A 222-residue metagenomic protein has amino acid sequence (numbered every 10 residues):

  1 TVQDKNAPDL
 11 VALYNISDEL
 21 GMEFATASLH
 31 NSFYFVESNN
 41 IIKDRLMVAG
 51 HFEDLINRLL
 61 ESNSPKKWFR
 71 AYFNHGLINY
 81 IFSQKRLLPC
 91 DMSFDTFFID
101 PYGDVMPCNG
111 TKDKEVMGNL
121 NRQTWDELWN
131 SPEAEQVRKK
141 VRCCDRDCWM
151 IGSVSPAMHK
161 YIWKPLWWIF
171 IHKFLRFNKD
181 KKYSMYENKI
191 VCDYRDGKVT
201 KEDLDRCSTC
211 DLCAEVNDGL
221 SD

Functional and structural regions predicted by a protein language model:
T1-T96, D100-M106, K112-V116, Y161 (+5 more regions): Radical SAM enzyme [4Fe-4S]-AdoMet core and its adjacent flexible, acidic and glycine-rich loops/tails across
D44-L46, S131, H172, R176-F177: Short alpha-helix boundary/capping motifs
C90, G103, C108, C144 (+3 more regions): Short cysteine clusters
T111-A157: Membrane-interface junctions of multi-pass transporters
E135-D147, I151, F174-T200: Short Fe-S-cluster ligation motifs
R146, M150-A157, R195-E215: Short flanking/linker segments adjacent to small metal-binding domains or redox-active Cys/His motifs
Y161-I171: Short cysteine/histidine-rich metal-coordination sites, predominantly Zn2+-binding motifs
